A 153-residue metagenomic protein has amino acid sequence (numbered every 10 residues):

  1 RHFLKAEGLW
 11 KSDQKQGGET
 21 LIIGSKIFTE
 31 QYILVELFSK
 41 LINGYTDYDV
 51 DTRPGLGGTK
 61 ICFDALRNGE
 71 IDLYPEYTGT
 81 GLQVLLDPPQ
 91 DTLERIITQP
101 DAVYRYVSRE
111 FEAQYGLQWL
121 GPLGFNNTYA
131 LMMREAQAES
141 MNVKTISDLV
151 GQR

Functional and structural regions predicted by a protein language model:
H2-I23, S147-R153: Immediate post-signal peptide segment of exported/extracytoplasmic ligand-binding proteins
G17-E30, Y48-P54, R153: Short, well-ordered beta-strand elements
T29-D49: Short, polar/charged alpha-helical segment
D51-D64: Short helix-initiation/N-cap motifs at beta->coil->alpha
R67-E76, R153: Alpha-to-beta junction loops
P75-Q90, A102-R109: A ligand-binding cleft/hinge motif common to bilobed small-molecule-binding domains
P100-R153: A conserved helix-loop-strand patch within extracytoplasmic ligand-binding domains of the periplasmic binding
